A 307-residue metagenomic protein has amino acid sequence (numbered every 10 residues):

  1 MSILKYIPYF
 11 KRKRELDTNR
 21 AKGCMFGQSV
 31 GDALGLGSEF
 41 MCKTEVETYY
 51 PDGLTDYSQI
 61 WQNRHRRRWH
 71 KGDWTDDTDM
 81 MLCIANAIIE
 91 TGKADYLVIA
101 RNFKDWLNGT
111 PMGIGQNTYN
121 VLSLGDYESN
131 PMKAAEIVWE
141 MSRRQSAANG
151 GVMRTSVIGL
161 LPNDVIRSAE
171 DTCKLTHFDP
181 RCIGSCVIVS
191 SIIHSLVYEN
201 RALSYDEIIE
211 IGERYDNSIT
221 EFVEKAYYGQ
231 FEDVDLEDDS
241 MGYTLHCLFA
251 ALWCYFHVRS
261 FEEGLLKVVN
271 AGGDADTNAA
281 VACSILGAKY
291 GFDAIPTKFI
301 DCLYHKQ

Functional and structural regions predicted by a protein language model:
M1-Q307: Structured, active/binding-site neighborhoods that engage oxygen-rich ligands
